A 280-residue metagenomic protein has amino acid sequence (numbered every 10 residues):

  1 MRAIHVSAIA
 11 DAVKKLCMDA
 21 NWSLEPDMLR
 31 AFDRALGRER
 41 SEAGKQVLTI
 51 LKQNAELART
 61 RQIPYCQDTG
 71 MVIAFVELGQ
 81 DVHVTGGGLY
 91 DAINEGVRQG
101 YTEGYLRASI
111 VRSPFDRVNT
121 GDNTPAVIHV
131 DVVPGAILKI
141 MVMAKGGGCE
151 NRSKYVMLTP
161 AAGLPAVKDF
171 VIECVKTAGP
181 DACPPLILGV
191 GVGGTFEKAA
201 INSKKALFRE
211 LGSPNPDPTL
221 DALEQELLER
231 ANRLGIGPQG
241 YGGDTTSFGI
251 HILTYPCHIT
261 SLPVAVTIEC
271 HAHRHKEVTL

Functional and structural regions predicted by a protein language model:
M1-V190, T195-L280: Non-transmembrane, aqueous-exposed alpha-helical and coiled segments at domain scale
